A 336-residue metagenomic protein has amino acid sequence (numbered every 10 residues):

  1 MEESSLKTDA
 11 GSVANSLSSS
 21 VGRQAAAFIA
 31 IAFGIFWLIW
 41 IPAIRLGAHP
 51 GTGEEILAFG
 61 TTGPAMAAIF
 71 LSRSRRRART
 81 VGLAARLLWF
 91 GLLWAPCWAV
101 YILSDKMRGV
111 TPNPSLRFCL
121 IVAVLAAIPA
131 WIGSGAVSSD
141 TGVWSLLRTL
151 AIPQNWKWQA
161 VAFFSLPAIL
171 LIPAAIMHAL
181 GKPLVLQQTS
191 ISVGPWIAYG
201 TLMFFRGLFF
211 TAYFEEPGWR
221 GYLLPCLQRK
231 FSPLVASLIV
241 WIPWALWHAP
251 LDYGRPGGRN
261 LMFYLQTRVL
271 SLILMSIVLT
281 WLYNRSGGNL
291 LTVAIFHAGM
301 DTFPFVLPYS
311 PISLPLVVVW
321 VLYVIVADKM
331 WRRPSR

Functional and structural regions predicted by a protein language model:
M1-V21: Short, Lys/Arg-rich, polar N-terminal cytosolic tail immediately upstream of the first transmembrane signal-anchor
L17-A212, F305-R336: Specific transmembrane helices
F33, T62, F163, G200 (+7 more regions): Residue-level signature of the transmembrane alpha-helical core of multi-pass small-molecule transporters
R86-G91, A236-P243, L291-T302: Central hydrophobic cores of alpha-helical transmembrane segments in multi-pass integral membrane proteins
W131-S134, S139-T141, L274-R285: Alpha-helical transmembrane segments in multipass membrane proteins, preferentially the mid-helix core
I172, L223, M275-L279: Hydrophobic/aromatic residues in alpha-helical transmembrane segments
Y213-W241, N284-N289: Membrane-interface helix/loop boundary segments of multi-pass membrane proteins
L251-M262: Interfacial helix-loop-helix junctions of multi-pass membrane proteins
